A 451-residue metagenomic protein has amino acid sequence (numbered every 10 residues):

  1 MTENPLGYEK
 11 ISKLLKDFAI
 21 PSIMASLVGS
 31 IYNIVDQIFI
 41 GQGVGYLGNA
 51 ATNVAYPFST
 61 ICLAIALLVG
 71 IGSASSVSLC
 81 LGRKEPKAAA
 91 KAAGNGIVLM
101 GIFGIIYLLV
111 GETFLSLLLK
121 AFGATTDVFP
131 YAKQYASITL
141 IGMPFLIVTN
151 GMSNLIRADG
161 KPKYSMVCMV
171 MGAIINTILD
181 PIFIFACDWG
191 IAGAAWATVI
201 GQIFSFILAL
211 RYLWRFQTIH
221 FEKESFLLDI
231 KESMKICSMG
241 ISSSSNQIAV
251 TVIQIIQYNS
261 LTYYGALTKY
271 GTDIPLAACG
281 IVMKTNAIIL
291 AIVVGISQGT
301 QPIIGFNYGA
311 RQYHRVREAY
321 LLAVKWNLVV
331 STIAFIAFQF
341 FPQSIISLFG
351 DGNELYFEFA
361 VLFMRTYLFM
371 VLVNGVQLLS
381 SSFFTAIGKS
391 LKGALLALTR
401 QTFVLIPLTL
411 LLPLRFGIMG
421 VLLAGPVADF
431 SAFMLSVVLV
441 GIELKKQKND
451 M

Functional and structural regions predicted by a protein language model:
M1-S22, V77-G142, A186-I241, I304-M370 (+1 more regions): Short alpha-helical transmembrane segments in multi-pass integral membrane proteins
S12-I31, V35, F58-I65, I141 (+5 more regions): Residue-level signal for short hydrophobic patches within transmembrane helices of multi-pass membrane transporters
D17-D36, I138, T149, G172 (+2 more regions): Transmembrane helical elements of multi-pass membrane transporters/channels
I20, D36, S73, F114-L115 (+12 more regions): Hydrophobic/aromatic residues in alpha-helical transmembrane segments
I31-N49, L119-T126, I182-W189, T251-V282 (+3 more regions): Helix-terminus/linker motif at the lipid-water interface of multi-pass membrane proteins
N49-L109, L146-S165, Y258, A278-P342 (+1 more regions): Small-residue-rich hydrophobic transmembrane alpha-helices
I61-A64, N176-D180, F206-L210, I288 (+3 more regions): Hydrophobic transmembrane alpha-helices of multi-pass small-molecule transporters
G70, T139-R157, S165-A173, A194-I207 (+4 more regions): Short runs within selected transmembrane alpha-helices of multi-pass transporters and secretion channels
